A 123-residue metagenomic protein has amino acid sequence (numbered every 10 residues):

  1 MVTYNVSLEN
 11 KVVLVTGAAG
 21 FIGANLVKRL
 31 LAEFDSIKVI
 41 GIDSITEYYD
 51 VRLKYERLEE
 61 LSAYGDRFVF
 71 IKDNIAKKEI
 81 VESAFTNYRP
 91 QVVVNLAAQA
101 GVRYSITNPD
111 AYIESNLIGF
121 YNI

Functional and structural regions predicted by a protein language model:
M1-I123: N-terminal Rossmann-like NAD(P)+-binding domain of SDR-like oxidoreductases, especially those catalyzing
